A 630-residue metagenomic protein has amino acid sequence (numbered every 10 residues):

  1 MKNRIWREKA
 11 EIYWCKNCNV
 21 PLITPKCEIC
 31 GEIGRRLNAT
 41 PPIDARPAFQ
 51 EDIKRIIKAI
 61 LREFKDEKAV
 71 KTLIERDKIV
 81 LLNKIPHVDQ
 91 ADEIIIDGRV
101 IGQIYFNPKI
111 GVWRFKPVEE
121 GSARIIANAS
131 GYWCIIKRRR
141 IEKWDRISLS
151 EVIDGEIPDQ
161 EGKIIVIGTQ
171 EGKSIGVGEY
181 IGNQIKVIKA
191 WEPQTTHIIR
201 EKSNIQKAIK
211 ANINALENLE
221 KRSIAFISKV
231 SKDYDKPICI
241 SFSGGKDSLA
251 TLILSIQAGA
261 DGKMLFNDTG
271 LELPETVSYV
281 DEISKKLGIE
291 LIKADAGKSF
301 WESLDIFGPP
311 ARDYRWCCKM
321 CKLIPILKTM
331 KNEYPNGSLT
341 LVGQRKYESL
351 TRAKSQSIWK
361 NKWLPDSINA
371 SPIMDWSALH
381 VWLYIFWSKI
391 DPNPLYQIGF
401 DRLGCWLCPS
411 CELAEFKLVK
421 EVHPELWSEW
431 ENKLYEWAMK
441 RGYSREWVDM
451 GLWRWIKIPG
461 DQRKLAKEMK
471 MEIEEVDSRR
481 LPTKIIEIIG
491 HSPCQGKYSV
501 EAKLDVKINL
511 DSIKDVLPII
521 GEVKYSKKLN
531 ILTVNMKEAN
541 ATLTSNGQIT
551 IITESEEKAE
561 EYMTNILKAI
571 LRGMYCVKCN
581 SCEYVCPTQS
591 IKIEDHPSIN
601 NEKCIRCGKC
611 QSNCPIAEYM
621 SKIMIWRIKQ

Functional and structural regions predicted by a protein language model:
M1-C239, I256-K263, T269-E272, R480 (+3 more regions): RNA-binding accessory domains that recognize and position tRNA/RNA substrates
M1-K9, E348, R352-W376, N535-C586: A broadly conserved sequence feature marking short terminus-proximal activation segments in nucleic acid-centric
K2-I110, D391-N565: ATP/NTP-dependent adenylation/nucleotidyl-transfer catalytic domains that generate, transfer, or process NMP-activated
E8-E11, L22-I23, D401-G404, R572-C582 (+2 more regions): Short metal-coordination and nucleic-acid-contact micro-motifs, chiefly zinc-binding Cys/His arrays
C15-C18, C27-C30, C576, E583-C586 (+2 more regions): Short cysteine-rich clusters marking metal-coordination/redox-active sites
I29-R35, S581-S598, K609-R627: Iron-sulfur cluster-binding cysteine motifs and their immediate structural context in ferredoxin-like electron-transfer
E161-G162, I385, C408: Residue-level signal for inorganic ion chemistry
K207-Y384: ATP-dependent adenylation/nucleotidyltransferase module used to activate substrates
